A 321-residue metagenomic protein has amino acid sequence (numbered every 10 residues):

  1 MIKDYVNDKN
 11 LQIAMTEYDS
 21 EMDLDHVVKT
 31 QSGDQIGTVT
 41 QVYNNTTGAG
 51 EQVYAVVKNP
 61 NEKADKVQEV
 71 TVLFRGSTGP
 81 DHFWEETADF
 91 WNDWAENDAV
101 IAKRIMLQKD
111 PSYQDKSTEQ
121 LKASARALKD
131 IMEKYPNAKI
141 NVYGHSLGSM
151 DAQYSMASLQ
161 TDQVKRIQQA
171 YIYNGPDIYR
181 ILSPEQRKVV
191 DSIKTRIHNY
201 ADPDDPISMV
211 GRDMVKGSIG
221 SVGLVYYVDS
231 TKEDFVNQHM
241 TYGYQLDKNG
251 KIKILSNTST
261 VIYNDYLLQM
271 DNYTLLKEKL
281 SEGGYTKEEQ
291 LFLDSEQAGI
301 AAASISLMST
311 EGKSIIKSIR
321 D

Functional and structural regions predicted by a protein language model:
I2, K9, Y18-Y143, D162-Q169 (+3 more regions): A conserved cap/lid and substrate-binding interface adjacent to the catalytic center of lipid-processing enzymes
A14: Substrate-binding/charge-relay-adjacent region of secreted/lumenal peptidase catalytic domains
E62, K66-E69, K129-N141, A157-D321: Serine hydrolase/lipase
G144-G148, A152: Gly/Ala-rich beta-loop-alpha elbow adjacent to hydrolase catalytic centers
